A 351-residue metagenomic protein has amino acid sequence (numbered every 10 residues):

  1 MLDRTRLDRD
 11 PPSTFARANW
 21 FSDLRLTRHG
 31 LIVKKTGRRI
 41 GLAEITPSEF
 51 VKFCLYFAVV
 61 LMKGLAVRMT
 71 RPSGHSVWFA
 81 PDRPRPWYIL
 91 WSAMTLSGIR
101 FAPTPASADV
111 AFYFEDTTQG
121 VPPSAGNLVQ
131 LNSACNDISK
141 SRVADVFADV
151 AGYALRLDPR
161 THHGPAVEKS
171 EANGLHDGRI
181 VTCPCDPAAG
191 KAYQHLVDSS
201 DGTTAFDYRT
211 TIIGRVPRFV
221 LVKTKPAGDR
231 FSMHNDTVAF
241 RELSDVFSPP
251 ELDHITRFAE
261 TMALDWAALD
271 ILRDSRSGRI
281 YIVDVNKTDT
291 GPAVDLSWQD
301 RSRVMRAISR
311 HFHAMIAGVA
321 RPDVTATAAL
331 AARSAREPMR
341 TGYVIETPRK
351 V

Functional and structural regions predicted by a protein language model:
M1-L128, N136-I138: ATP-binding N-terminal substructure of ATP-dependent carboxylate-amine bond-forming enzymes
L55, R273-V351: C-terminal active-site "lid" helix and adjoining low-complexity regulatory extension at the edge of ATP-using catalytic
T70-S73, M233-A239: A short, surface-exposed helix-loop junction/capping segment
L96-R100, G152-Y153, L264: Short aromatic/hydrophobic-glycine micro-motifs
P105, Y113-G214, R218-F219, T237 (+2 more regions): Active-site nucleotide/adenylate-binding loops and adjacent lid/helix of ATP-dependent enzymes
D198-D236, L252-A268, R273-I280, N286-A293: Phosphate-binding core of ATP-grasp and ATP-grasp-like enzymes
F240-F247, T256, E260, I280 (+2 more regions): Core nucleotidyl-transferase/polymerase catalytic module
